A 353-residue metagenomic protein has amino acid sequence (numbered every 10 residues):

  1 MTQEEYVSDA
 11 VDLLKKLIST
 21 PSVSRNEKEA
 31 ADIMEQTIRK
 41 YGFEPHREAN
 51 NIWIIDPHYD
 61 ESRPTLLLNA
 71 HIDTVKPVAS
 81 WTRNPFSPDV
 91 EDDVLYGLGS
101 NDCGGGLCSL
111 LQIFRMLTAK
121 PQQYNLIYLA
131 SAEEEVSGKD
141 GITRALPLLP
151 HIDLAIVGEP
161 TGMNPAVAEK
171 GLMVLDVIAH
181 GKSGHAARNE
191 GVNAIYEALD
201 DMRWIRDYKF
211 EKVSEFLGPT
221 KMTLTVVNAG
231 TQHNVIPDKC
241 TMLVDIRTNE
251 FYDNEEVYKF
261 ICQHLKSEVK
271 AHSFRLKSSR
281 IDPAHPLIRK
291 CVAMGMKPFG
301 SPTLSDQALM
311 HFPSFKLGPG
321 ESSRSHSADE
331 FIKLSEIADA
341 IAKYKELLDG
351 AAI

Functional and structural regions predicted by a protein language model:
T2-E5, D176-I353: Metal-dependent amide/peptide-bond hydrolase catalytic core, centered on the "pita-bread" metallohydrolase fold
T2-P77, K239-L243, V257-F260, H264 (+2 more regions): N-terminal helical capping/dimerization or prosegment-like subdomains of hydrolases acting on amide or phosphate bonds
M34, L107-L117, A145, A198-D201 (+2 more regions): Buried hydrophobic packing segments
R39-F43, E48-N50, S62-R63, T118-Q123 (+4 more regions): Short glycine/proline-enriched coil/turn segments at helix->beta-strand junctions
E44-E48, K139, G158, M222-V227 (+1 more regions): Short gly/ser/thr-rich secondary-structure transition/capping motifs
R63-I127: Active-site metal-coordination/substrate-binding segment of hydrolases, especially metallo-dependent peptidases
T65-L67, L95, H151-V157, D176 (+1 more regions): Short glycine-aspartate micro-motif
L107-V174, I178: Acidic/histidine-rich catalytic neighborhood of metal-dependent amide-processing enzymes
